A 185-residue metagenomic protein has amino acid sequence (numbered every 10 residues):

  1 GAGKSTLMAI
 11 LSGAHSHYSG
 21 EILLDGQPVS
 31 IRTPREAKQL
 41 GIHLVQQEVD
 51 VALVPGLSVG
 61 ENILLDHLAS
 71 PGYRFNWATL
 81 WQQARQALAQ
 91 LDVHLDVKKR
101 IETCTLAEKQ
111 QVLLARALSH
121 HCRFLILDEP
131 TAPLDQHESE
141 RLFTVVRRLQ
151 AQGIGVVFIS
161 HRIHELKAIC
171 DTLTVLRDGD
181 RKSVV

Functional and structural regions predicted by a protein language model:
G1-V185: Hydrophobic alpha-helical bundles that form the membrane domains of multi-pass transporters
